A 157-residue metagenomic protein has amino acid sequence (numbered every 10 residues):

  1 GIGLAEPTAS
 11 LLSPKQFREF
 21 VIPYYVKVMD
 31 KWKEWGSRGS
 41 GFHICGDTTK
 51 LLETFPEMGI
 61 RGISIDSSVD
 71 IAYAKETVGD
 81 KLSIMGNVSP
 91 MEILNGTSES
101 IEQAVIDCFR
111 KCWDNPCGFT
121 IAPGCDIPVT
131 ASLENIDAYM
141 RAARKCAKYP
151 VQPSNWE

Functional and structural regions predicted by a protein language model:
G1-E157: Active-site loop segments of alpha/beta catalytic cores
